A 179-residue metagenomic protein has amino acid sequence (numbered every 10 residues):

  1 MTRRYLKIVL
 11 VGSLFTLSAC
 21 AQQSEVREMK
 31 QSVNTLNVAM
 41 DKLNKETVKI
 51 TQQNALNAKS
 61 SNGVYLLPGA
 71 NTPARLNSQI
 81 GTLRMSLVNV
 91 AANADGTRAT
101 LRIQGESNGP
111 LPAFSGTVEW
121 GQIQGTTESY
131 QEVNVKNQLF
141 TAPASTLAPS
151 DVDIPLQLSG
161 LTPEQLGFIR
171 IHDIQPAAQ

Functional and structural regions predicted by a protein language model:
M1-C20: Sec-dependent bacterial lipoprotein signal peptides
M1-Y5, T35-T47, T51, P155-Q179: Contiguous hydrophobic segments
V11-L14, M29, H172-A177: Compositionally biased, intrinsically disordered low-complexity segments
T16, Q22, T162-Q165: Short, solvent-exposed coil/turn linker segments
C20-R98: Membrane engagement elements in two modes
P73-Q179: Membrane-proximal structural modules of membrane-associated proteins and complexes
